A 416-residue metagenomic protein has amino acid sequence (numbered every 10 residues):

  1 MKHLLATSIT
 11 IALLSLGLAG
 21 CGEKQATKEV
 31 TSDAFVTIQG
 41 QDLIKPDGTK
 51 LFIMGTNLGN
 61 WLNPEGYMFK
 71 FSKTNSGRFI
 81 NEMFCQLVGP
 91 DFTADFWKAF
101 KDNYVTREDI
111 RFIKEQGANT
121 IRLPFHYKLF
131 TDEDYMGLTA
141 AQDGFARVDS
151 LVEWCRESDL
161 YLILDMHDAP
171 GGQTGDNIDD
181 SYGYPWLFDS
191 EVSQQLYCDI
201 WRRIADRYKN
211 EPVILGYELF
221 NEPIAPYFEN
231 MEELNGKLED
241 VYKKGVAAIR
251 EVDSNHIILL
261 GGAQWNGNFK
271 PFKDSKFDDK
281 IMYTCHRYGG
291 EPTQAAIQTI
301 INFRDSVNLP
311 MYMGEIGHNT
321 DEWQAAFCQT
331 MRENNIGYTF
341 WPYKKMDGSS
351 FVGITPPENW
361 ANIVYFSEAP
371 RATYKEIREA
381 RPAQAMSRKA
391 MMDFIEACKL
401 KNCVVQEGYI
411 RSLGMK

Functional and structural regions predicted by a protein language model:
M1-S8: Bacterial N-terminal signal peptides that target proteins for export
I9-L14: Hydrophobic helical h-region of N-terminal Sec-dependent signal peptides in bacterial secretory/periplasmic proteins
G17-G20: C-terminal motif of bacterial Sec signal peptides marking the signal peptidase cleavage site
G22-T27: Bacterial lipoprotein signal-peptidase II cleavage site
T31, F35-I257, G262-P271: Active-site mouth of glycoside hydrolases
D33-V36, Q195-K345, S350-S367: Extracellular glycoside hydrolase catalytic/binding regions
G77-F79, L87-F96, S158-Y161, I200 (+4 more regions): Low-complexity, flexible helical/coil segments
T330, G337-T339, K344-K416: Extended, alpha-helix-rich binding/interface surfaces that flank or overlap catalytic cores and mediate recognition
